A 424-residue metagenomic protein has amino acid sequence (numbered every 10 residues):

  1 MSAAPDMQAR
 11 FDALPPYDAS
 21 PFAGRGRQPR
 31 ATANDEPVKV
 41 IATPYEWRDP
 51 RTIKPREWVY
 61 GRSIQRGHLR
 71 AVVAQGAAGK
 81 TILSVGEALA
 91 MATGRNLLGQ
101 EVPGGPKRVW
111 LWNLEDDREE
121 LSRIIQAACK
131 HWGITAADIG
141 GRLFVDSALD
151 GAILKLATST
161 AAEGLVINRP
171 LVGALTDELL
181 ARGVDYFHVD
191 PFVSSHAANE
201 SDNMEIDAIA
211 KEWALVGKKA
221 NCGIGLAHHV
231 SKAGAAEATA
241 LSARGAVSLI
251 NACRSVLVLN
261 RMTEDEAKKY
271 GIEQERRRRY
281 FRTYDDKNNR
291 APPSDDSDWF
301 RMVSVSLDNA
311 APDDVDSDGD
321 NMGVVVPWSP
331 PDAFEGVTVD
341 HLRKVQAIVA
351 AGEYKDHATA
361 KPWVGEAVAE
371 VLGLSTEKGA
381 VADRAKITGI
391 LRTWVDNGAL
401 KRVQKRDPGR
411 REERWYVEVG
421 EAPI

Functional and structural regions predicted by a protein language model:
A4-P37, L180-G183, E264-I424: C-terminal regions of RecA-like/P-loop NTPase motor modules
Q28-W132: The Walker A/P-loop phosphate-binding site
Y60, G104-E200: Conserved inter-motif catalytic segment of the P-loop NTP-binding fold
I64, L111, D190, C253 (+1 more regions): Conserved RecA-like P-loop NTPase ATPase core
A71-V72, A77, I82, Y186 (+3 more regions): Phosphate-binding/switch region of NTP-binding enzymes
L97-G104, G234, S375-A382: Short helix/loop segment immediately N-terminal to the Walker
